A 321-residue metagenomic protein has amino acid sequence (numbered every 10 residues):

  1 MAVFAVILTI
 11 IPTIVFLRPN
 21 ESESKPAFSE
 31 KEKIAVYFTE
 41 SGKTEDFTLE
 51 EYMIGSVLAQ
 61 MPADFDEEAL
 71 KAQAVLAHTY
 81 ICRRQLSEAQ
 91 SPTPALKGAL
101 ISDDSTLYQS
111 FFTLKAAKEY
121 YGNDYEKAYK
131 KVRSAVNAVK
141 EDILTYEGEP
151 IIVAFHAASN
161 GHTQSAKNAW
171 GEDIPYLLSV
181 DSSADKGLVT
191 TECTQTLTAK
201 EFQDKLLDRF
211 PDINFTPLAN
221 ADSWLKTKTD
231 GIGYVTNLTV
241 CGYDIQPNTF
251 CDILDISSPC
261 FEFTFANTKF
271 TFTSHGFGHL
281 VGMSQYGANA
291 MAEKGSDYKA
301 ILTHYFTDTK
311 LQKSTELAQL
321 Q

Functional and structural regions predicted by a protein language model:
M1-V15: Hydrophobic membrane-insertion alpha-helices, especially the h-region of bacterial N-terminal signal peptides
F16-F38: Ser/Thr/Pro/Gly-rich low-complexity linker/stalk segments immediately outside membranes or between
V36, T48-D66, V180-T190: Acidic/histidine-rich, surface-exposed loop or edge segments in extracytoplasmic proteins
K43-F47, D64-V75, T196-K200, G278-G282 (+1 more regions): Soluble non-cytosolic domains of exported or imported proteins
E50, I54, K71-H78, R133 (+8 more regions): Extracytoplasmic/secreted envelope proteins and their assembly/folding machinery, especially bacterial periplasmic
L58-P62, V75-S87, L207, P211 (+2 more regions): Sec-exported extracytoplasmic/periplasmic mature domains
R83, S87-F270, H275-G276: Extended substrate/cofactor- or partner-recognition/assembly subdomains adjacent to catalytic sites in enzymes
Q246-Q321: C-terminal soluble interaction/assembly domains
